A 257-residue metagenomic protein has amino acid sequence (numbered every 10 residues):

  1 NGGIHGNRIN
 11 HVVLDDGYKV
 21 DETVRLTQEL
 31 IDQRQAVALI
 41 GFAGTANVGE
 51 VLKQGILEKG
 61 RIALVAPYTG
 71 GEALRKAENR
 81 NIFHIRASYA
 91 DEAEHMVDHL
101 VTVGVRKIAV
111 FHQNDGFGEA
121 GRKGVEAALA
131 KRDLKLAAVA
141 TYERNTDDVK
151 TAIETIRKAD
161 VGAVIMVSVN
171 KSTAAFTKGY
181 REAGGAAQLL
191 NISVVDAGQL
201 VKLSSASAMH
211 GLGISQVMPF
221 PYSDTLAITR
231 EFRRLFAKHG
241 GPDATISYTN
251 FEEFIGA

Functional and structural regions predicted by a protein language model:
N1, E253-A257: Short, intrinsically disordered, charge-balanced linker/junction segments flanking boundaries in proteins
N1-G2, G55, L129, Y180: Conserved hydrophobic residues forming the short capping helix/wall of the S-adenosyl-L-methionine
G2-A73, Y142-T146, N170-K171: Beta-alpha junction/loop-to-helix N-cap segments that form part of ligand/metal-binding clefts
G6-N10, Q33-A38, E58-A63, E78-N81 (+6 more regions): Loop/turn elements at helix/coil->beta-strand transitions in domains of secreted/extracellular proteins
V13-D16, A36-A38, R80-A87, H112 (+2 more regions): Second-shell loop/turn segments in exported
E22-R25, G71-A73, R80-G184, G198 (+2 more regions): Extracellular/periplasmic Venus flytrap/periplasmic-binding protein
L30-G44, I62-P67, K107-H112, D160-N170 (+3 more regions): Periplasmic-binding protein-like
T177-F254: Extracellular/periplasmic periplasmic-binding protein-like sensory domains
